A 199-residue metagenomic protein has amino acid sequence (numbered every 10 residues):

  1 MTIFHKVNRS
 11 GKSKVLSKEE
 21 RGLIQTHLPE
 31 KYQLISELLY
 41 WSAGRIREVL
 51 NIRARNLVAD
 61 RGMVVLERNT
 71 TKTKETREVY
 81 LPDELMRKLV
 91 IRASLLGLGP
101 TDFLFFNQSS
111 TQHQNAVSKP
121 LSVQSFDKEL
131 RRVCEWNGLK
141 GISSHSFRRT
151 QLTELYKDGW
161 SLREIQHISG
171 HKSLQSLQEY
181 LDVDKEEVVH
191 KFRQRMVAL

Functional and structural regions predicted by a protein language model:
M1-R21, S109-S118: Flexible interdomain linker/hinge and immediately adjacent N-terminus of the catalytic tyrosine-recombinase domain
K14-I46: Basic, Lys/Arg- and aromatic-enriched nucleic-acid-binding interface segment
T26, D127-H167: Short, basic (Lys/Arg/His-rich) helix/loop patches that form interaction surfaces in the mid-to-C-terminal regions
L39-R61, H167: Short, charged phosphate-coordinating catalytic segments
N51-L85: Conserved tyrosine-mediated DNA breakage-rejoining catalytic core shared by Y-recombinases
L57-D60, K140, W160-L181: Short, polar N-cap/turn motifs at the start of nucleic acid-interacting alpha helices
T70, S169-Q194: Catalytic-site neighborhood detector that most strongly recognizes the C-terminal catalytic loop/helix of tyrosine
T71-I91, D102-E129: C-terminal catalytic core of Y-nucleophile DNA break-rejoin enzymes
